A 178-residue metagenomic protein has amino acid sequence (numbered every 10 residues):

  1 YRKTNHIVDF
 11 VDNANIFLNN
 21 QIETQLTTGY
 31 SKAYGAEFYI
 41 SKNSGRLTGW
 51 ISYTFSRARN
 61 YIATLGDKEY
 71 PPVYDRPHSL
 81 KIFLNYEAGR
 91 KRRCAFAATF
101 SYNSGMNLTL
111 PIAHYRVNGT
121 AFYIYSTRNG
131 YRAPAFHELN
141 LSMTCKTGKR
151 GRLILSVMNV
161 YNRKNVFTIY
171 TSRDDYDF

Functional and structural regions predicted by a protein language model:
Y1-N5, N13-I16, N20-L108: Gram-negative outer-membrane beta-barrel transporters
T4-V8, E23-Q25, A133, V157 (+1 more regions): Generic secondary-structure boundary/loop-capping signal
H6, R46, V73, A135 (+2 more regions): Residue-level preference for alpha-helix termini and adjacent loops
F10-A14, G29-S31, W50, D75-P77 (+5 more regions): Surface-exposed loop/turn and secondary-structure junction residues enriched for glycine/proline
F10-T24, L65, I112-S126, T171-D177: Solvent-exposed loop segments that connect transmembrane elements
L26-T27, N60, N129, N159-N165: Asparagine-centered polar/low-complexity signal
S101-T120, E138, T144-F178: C-terminal beta-signal and adjacent terminal beta-strands/loops of Gram-negative outer-membrane beta-barrel proteins
S126-A133, N140-T144: Short, glycine/charged-rich beta-strand-loop motifs at protein surfaces that mediate ligand recognition and catalysis
